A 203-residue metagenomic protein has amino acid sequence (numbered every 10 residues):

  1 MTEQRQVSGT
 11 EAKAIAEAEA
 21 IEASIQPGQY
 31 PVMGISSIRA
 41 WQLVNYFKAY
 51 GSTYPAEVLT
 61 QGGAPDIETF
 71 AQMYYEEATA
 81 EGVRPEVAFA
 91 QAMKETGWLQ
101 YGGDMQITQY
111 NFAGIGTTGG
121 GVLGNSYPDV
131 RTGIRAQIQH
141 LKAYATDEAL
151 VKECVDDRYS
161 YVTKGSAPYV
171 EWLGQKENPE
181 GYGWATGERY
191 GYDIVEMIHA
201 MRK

Functional and structural regions predicted by a protein language model:
M1-F89, M93-K203: Catalytic cores of secreted/periplasmic lytic hydrolases that degrade extracellular macromolecules
